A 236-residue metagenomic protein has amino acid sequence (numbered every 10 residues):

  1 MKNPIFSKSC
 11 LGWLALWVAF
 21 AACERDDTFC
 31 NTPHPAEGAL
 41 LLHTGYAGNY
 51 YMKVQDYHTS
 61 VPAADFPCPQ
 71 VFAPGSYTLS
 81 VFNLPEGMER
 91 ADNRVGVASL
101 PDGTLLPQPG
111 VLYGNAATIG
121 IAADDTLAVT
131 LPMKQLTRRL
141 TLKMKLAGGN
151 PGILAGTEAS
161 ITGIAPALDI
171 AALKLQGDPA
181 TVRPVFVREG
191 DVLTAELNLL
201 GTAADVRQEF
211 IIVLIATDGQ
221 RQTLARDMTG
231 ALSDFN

Functional and structural regions predicted by a protein language model:
K2-N3, W13-G45: Bacterial Sec-dependent N-terminal signal peptides
P4-I5, A216: Low-complexity, intrinsically disordered regulatory segments enriched in Pro/Ser/Thr and acidic residues
T28, L41-K53, K143-G152: Structural motif
A36-G38, G75, D125-L127, L136-R138 (+2 more regions): Residues at beta-strand starts and edge strands
N49-V95, A155-F235: Tryptophan-paired
K53-R139, K145: Short, low-hydrophobicity acidic/polar segments
L106-R188: Acidic, serine/threonine- and glycine-rich low-complexity intrinsically disordered segments that serve as flexible
